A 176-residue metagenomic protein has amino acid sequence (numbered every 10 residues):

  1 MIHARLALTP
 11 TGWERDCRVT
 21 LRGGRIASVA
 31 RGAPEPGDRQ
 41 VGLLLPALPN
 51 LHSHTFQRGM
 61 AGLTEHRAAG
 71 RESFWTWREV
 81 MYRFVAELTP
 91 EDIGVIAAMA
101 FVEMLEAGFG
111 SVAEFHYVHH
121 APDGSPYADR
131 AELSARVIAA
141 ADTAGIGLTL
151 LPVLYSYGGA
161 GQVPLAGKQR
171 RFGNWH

Functional and structural regions predicted by a protein language model:
M1-P34, L43-L44: N-terminal metal-binding scaffold of metallo-dependent hydrolase/deaminase domains
M1-T9, R83, P90-E91, G161: Catalytic cores of transferase enzymes with a strong primary signal for eukaryotic protein kinases
I2, G37-R39, T149: Hydrophobic/aromatic beta-strand patches that form the interior of the parallel beta-sheet core in alpha/beta enzyme
R5, V19, G24, V41 (+4 more regions): Divalent metal-coordination and catalytic microenvironments
R39-E106, E114-S125: Metal-associated gating/positioning segment near the N- to mid-region
A113-E114, L150: General beta-strand structural signal in soluble alpha/beta enzymes
H120-H176: Metal-coordinating catalytic core of metallo-dependent amide/deamination hydrolases
